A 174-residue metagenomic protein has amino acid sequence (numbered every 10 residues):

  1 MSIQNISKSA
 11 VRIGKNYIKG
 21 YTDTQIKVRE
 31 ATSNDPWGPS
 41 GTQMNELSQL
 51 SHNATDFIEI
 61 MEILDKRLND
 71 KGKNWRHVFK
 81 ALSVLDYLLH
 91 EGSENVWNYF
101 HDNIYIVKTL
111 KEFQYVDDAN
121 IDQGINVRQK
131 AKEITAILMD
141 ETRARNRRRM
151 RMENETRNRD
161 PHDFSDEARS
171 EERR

Functional and structural regions predicted by a protein language model:
M1-R174: Alpha-helical scaffold domains
